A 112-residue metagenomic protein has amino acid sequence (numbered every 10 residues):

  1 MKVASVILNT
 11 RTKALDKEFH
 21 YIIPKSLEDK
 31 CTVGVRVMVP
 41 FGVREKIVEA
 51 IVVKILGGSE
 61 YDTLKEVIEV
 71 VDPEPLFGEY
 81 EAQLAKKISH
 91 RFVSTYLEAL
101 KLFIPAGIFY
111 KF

Functional and structural regions predicted by a protein language model:
M1-F112: Accessory, non-ATPase domains that flank or precede helicase/AAA+ motor cores in DNA-metabolism machines
